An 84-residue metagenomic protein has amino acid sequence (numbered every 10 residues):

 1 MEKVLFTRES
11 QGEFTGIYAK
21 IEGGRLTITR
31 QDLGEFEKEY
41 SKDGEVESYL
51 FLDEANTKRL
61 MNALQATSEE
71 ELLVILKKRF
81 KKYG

Functional and structural regions predicted by a protein language model:
M1-T27: Short, charged/polar N-terminal "headpieces" of proteins
T15, Q31, F80-G84: Contiguous hydrophobic segments
K20-E54: A short, structured beta-strand/loop element
Y40-G84: Mixed-charge, Lys/Arg-enriched low-complexity segments
